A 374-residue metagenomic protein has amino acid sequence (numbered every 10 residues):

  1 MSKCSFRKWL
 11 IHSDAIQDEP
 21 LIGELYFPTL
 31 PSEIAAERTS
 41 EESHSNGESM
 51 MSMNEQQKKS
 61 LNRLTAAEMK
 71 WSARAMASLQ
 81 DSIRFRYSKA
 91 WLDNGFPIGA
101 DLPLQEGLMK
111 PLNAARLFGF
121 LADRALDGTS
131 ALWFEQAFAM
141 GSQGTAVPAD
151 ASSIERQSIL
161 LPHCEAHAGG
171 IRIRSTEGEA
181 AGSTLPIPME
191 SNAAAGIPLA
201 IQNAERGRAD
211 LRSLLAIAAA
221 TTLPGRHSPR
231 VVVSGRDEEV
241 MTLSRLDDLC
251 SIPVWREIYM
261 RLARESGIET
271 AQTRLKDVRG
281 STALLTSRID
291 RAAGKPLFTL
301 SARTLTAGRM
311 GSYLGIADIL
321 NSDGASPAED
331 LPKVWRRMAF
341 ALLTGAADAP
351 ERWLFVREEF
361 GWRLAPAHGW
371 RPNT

Functional and structural regions predicted by a protein language model:
M1-T374: Phosphate/dinucleotide-binding and metal-coordinating scaffold of catalytic cores in nucleotide-dependent enzymes
